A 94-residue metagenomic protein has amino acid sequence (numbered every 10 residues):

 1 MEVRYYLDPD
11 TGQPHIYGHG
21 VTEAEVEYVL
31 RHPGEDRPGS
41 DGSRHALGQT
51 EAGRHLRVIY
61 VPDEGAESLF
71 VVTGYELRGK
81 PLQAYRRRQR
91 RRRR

Functional and structural regions predicted by a protein language model:
M1-R94: Ribonuclease/tRNase effector modules and their secretory precursors
